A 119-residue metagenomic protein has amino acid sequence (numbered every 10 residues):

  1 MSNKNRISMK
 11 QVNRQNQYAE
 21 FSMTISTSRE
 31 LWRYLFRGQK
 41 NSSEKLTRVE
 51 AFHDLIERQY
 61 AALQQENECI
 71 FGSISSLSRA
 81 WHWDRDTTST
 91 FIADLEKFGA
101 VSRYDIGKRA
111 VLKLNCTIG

Functional and structural regions predicted by a protein language model:
M1-S76: Short recognition helix of helix-turn-helix/winged-helix DNA-binding domains
Q59-G119: Winged helix-turn-helix DNA-binding recognition segment
